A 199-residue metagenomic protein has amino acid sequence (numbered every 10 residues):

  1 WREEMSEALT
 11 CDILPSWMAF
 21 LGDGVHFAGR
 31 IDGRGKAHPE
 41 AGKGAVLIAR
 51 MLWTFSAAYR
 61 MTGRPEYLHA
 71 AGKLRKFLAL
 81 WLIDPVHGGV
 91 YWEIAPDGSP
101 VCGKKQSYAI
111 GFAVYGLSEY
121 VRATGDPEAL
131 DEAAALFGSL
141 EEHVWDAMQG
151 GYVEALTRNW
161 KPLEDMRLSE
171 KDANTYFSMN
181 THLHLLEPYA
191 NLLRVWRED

Functional and structural regions predicted by a protein language model:
W1-D199: Glycan-recognition and catalytic cores of secretory/periplasmic carbohydrate-active enzymes
